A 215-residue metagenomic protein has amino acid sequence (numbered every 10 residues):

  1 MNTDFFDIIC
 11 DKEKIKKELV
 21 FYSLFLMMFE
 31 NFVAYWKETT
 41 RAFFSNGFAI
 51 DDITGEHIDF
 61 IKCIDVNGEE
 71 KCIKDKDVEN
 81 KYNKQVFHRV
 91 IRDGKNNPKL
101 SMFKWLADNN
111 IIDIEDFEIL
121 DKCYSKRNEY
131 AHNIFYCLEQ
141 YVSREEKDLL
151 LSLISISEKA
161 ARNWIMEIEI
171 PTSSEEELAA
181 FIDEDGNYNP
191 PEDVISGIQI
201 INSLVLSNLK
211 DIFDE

Functional and structural regions predicted by a protein language model:
M1-S125, E129-E215: Amphipathic alpha-helical interface elements
